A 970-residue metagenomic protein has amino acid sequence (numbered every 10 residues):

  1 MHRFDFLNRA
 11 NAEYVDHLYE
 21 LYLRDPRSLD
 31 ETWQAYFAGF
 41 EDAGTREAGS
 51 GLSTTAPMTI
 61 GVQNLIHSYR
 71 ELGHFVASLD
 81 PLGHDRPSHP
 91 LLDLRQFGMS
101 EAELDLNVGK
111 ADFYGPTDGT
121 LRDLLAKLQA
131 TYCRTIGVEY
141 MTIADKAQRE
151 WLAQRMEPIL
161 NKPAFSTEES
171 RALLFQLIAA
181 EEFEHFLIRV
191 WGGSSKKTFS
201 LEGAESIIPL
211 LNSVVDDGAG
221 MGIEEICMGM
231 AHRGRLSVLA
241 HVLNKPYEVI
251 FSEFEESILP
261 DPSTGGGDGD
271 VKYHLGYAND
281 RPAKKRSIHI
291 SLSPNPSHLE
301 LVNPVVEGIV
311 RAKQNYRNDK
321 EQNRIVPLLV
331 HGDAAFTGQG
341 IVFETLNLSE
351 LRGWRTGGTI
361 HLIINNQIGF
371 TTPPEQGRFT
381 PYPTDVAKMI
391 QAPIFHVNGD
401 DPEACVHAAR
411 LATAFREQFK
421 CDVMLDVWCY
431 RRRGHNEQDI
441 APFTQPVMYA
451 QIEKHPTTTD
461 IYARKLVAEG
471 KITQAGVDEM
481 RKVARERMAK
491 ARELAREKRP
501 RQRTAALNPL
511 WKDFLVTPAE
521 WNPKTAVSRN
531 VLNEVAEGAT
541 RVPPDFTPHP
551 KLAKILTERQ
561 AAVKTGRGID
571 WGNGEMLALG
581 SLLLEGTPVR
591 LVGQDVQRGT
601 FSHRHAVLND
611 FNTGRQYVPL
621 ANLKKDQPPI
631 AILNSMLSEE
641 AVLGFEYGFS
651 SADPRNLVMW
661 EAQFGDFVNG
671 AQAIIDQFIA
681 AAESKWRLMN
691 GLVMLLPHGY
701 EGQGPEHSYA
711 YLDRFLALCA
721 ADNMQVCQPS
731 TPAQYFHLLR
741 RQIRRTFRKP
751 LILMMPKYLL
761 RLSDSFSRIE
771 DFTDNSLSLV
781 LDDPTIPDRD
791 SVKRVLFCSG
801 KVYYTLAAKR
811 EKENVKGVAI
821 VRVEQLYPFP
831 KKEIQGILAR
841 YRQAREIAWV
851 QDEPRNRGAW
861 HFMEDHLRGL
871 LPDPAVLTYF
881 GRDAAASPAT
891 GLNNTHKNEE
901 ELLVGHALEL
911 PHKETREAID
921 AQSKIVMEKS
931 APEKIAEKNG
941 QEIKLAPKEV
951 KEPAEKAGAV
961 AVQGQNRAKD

Functional and structural regions predicted by a protein language model:
M1-F40: Subset of Sec-pathway N-terminal targeting signals
F40-S206, I223: Extended, charge-enriched "interface" segments that sit outside catalytic cores
P57-H67, H74-L106, E181, P246 (+4 more regions): Flexible, glycine-rich loop/tail regions that form catalytic "lids" or insertion modules at the edges of active sites
K162-A180, E184-L187, E256-E307, R311-N318 (+3 more regions): Active-site cores of enzymes that catalyze phosphoryl transfer or operate on phosphate-rich substrates
L187-E248, K554-A561, I569-L583, T587-P588: Active-site pocket-lining segments that scaffold enzyme catalytic pockets across diverse folds
E224-Q391, F395, F601-D653: Cofactor-binding active-site loop characterized by glycine-rich and histidine/acidic residues
G369-T380, K388-M424, W428-G434: Conserved phosphate-handling catalytic cores of large alpha/beta enzymes
E937-D970: Long, low-complexity, intrinsically disordered segments
